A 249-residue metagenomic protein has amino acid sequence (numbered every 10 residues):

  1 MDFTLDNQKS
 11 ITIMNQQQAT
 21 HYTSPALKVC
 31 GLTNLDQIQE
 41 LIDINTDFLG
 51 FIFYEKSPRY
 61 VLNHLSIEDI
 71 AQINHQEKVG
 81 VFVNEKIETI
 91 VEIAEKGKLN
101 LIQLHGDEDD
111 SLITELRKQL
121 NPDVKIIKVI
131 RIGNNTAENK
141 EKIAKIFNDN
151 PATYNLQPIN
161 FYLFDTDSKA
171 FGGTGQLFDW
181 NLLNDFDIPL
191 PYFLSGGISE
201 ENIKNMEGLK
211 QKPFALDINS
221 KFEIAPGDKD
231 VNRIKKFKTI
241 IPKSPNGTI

Functional and structural regions predicted by a protein language model:
M1-A26, K118, E141, N148-N160 (+2 more regions): Short, basic, low-complexity termini and linkers enriched in Ser/Thr/Gly/Pro that act as targeting/leader peptides
D6, I13-M14, S24-H75, V81: Basic, often amphipathic N-terminal segments
C30-T33, F82, H105-E108, F222 (+1 more regions): Structured beta->alpha junctions
T33, P58-V61, L65, E108 (+3 more regions): Alpha-helix N-cap and loop-to-helix initiation/capping positions
L41, I102, Y162, D179 (+3 more regions): Conserved, mostly hydrophobic/aromatic
T46, K98-L99, P213: Proline-aspartate-enriched helix->loop->beta-strand connector
G50-P58, I70-L194, I198-I203: Conserved anion-binding
H64-A71, E115, N219, E223-I249: C-terminal helical cap(s) of enzyme catalytic domains, especially alpha/beta-barrels
